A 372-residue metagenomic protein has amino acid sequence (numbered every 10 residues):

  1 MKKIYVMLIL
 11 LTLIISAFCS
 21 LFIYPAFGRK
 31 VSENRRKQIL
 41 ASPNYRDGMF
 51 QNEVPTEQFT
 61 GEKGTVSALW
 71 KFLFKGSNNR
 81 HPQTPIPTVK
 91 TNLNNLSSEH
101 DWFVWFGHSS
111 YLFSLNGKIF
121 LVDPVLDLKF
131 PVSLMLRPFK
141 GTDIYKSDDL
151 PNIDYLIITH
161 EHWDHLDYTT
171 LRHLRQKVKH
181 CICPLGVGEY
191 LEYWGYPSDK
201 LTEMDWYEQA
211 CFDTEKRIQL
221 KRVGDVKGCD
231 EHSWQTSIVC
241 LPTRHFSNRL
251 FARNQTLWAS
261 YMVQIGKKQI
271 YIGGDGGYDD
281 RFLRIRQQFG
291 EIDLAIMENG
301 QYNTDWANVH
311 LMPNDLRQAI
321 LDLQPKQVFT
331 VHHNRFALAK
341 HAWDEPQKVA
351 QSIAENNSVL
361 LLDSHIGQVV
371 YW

Functional and structural regions predicted by a protein language model:
K2-F130, M135, K146, I265-I272 (+1 more regions): Metallo-beta-lactamase
T12-I15, L21-Y45, N52, Y155 (+3 more regions): Cap/insert and terminal regions of metallo-dependent hydrolase folds
N78-E99, L185-K267, K348-V369: Metallo-beta-lactamase
S109, H162-D164, R244-H245, G276-D279: Short beta->alpha connector loops
F113, D123, H160, D167 (+6 more regions): Divalent metal-coordination and catalytic microenvironments
P124-T142, N248-A252, N303-V309, A337: Acidic/histidine-rich helix-loop elements that form or flank divalent-metal/phosphate-binding sites at the catalytic
M135-G188, D199-T202, G290-I296: Active-site metal-binding motif and surrounding structural segment of the metallo-beta-lactamase
T169-L174, W194, R281-I285, D315: A short acidic, amphipathic alpha-helical/loop segment
